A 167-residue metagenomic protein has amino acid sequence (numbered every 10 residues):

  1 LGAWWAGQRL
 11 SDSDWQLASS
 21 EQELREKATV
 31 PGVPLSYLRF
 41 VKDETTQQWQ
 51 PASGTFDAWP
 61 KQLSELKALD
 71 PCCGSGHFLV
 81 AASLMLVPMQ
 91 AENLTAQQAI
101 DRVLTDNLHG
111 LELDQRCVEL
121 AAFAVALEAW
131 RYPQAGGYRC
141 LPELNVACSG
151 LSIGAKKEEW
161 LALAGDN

Functional and structural regions predicted by a protein language model:
L1-N167: SAM-dependent methyltransferase catalytic region
